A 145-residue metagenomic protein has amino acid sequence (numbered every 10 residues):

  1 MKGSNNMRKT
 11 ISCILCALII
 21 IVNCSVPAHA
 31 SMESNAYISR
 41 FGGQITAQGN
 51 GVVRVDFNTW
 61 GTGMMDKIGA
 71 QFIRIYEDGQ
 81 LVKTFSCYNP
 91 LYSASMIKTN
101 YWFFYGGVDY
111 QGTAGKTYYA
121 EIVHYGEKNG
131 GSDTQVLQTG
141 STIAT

Functional and structural regions predicted by a protein language model:
M1-Q48: N-terminal prepro-regions of secreted/extracellular proteins
A28-T145: Mature extracytoplasmic or otherwise solvent-exposed domains
